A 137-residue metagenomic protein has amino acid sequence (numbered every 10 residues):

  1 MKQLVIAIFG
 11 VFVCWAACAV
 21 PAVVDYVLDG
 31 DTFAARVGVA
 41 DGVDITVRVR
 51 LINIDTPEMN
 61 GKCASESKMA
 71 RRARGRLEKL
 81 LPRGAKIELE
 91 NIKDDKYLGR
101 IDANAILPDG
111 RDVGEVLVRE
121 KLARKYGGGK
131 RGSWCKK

Functional and structural regions predicted by a protein language model:
K2-V5, F12-K137: Small beta-barrel nucleic-acid-binding modules, primarily SNase/OB-fold domains and secondarily Tudor-like barrels
